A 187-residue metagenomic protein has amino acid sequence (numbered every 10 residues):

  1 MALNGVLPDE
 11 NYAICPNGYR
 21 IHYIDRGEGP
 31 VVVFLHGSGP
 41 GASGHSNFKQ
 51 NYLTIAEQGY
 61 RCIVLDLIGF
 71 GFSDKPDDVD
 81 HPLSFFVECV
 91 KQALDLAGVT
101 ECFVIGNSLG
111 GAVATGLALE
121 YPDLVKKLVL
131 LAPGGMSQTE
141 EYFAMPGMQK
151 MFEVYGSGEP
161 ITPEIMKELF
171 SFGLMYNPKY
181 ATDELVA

Functional and structural regions predicted by a protein language model:
M1-R20: N-terminal cap/lid segment of alpha/beta-hydrolase-fold proteins
C15-F72: Conserved HGGG/HGGXW glycine-rich cap/lid loop of the alpha/beta-hydrolase fold
P16, I24, E57, V64-I105: Active-site loop/oxyanion-hole signature of alpha/beta-hydrolase fold enzymes
V31, R61, T100-F103, L124-K127: Structural signature of beta-strand start/N-cap positions in the alpha/beta core of ABC transporter nucleotide-binding
G44-N47, S73-V79, T139-Y142: Conserved catalytic-core motifs of eukaryotic protein kinase domains, centered on the activation segment
G106, G110, A114: Gly/Ala-rich beta-loop-alpha elbow adjacent to hydrolase catalytic centers
T115-L119, K126-P160: Flexible "cap/lid" loop of the alpha/beta hydrolase fold
A144-M145, E159-A187: Conserved alpha/beta-hydrolase catalytic His-Asp/Glu region
